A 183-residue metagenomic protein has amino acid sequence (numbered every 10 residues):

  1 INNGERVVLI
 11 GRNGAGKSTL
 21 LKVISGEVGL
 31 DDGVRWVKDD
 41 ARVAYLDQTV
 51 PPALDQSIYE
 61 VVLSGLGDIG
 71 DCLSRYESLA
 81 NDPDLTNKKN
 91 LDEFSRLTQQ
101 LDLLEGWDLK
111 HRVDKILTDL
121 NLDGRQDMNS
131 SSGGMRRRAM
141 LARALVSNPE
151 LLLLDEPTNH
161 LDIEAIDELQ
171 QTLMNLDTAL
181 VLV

Functional and structural regions predicted by a protein language model:
I1-V183: ABC ATP-binding cassette signature C-motif
